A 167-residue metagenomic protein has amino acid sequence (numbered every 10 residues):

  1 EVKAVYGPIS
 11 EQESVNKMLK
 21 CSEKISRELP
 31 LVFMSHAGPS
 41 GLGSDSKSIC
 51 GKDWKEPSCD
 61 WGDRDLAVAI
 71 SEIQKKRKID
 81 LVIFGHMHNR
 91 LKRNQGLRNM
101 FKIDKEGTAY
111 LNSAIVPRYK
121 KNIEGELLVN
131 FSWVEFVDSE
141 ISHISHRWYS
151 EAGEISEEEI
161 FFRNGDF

Functional and structural regions predicted by a protein language model:
E1, S40-L42, I73-G96, Y119-K120: Active-site environment of divalent metal-dependent phosphoester hydrolases
E1-P30, E56, D60-G62: Binuclear metal-dependent hydrolase catalytic cores centered on His/Asp/Glu-rich metal-binding motifs
K20-S26, S71-K78, N99-D104: Alpha-helix termini
L29-K78: Active-site-proximal segments of metal-dependent phosphoesterases and phosphodiesterases across multiple
V32, L81-I83, A109-L111: Hydrophobic/aromatic beta-strand patches that form the interior of the parallel beta-sheet core in alpha/beta enzyme
E72, N89-F167: Binuclear metal-dependent phosphoesterase catalytic core
